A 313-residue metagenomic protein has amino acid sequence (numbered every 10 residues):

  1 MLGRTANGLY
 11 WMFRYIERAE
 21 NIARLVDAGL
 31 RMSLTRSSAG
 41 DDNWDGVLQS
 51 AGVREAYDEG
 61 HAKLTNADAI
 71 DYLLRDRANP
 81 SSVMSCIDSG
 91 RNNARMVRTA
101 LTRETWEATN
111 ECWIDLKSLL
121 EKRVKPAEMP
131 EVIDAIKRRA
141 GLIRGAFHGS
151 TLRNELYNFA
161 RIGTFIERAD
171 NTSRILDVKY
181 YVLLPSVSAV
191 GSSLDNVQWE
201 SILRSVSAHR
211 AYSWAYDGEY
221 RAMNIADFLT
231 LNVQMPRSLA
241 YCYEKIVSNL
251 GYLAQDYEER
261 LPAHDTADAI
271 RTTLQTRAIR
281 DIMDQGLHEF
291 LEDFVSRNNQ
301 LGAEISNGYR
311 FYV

Functional and structural regions predicted by a protein language model:
M1-V313: Alpha-helical transmembrane segments and their helix-helix packing motifs
